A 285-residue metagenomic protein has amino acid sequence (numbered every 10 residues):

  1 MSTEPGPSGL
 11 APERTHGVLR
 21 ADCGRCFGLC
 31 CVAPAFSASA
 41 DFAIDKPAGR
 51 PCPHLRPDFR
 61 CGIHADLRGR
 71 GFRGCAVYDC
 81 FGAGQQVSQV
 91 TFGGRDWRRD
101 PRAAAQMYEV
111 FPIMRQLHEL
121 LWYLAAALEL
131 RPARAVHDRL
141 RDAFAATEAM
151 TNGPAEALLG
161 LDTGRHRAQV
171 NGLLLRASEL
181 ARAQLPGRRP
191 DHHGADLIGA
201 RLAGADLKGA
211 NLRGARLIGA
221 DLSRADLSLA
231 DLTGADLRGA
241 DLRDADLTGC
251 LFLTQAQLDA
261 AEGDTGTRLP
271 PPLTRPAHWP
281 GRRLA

Functional and structural regions predicted by a protein language model:
M1-R131, A135-L158, R165-Q169, L173-A183: Hydrophobic scaffolds flanking metal-cofactor catalytic centers in soluble metalloenzymes
T3, T15, T91, T147 (+7 more regions): Residue-identity detector for threonine
L175, L180-A285: Tandem repeat scaffolds
